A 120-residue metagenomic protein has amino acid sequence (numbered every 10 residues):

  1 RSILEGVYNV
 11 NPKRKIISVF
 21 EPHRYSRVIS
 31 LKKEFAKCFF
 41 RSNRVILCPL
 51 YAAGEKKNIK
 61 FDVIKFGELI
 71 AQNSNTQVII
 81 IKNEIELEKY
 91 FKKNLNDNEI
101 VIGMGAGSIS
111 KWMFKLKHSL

Functional and structural regions predicted by a protein language model:
R1-L120: ATP-dependent carboxylate-amine ligase
